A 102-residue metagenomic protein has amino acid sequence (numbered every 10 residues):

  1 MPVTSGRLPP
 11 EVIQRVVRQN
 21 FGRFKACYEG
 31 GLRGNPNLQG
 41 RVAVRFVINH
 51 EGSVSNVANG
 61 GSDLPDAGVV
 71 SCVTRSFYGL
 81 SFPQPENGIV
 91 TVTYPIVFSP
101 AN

Functional and structural regions predicted by a protein language model:
M1-G6, F24, P36-L64, F77: Short tight loops/turns at secondary-structure junctions
S5-V12, V16, G61-P65, V69: Extracytoplasmic/periplasmic, Sec-exported soluble proteins
P10-R45, S71-N102: Short proline/glycine- and basic residue-enriched helix-capping loop/turn segments at helix->loop/beta transitions
